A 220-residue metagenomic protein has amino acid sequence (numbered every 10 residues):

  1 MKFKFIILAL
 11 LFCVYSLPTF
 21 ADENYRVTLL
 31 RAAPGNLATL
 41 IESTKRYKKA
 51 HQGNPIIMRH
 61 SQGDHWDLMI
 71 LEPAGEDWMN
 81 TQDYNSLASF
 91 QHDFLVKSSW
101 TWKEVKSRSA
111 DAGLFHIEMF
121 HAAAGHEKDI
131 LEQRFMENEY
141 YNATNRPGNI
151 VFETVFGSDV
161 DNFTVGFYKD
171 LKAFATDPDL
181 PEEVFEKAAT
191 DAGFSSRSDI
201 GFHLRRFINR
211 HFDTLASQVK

Functional and structural regions predicted by a protein language model:
K4-Y15: Sec-dependent N-terminal signal peptides
F20-K220: Short S/T/G/P-rich N-terminal loop/turn motif that feeds into the first structured element of a domain
